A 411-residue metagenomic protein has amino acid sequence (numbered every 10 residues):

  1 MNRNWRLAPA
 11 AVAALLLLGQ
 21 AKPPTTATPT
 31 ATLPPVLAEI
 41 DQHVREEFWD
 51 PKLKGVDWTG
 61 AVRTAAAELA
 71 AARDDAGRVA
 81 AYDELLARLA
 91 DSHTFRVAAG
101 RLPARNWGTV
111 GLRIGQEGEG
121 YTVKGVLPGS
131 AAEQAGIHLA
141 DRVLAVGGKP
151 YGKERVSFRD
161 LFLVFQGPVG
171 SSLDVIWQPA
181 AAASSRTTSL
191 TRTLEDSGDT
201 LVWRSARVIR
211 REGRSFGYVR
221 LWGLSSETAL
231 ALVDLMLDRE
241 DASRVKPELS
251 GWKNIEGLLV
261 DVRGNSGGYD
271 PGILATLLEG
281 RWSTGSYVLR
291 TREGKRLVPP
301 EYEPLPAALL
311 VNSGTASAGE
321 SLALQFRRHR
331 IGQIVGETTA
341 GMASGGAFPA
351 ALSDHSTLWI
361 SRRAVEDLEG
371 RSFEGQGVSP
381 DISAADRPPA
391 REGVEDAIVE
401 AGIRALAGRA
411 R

Functional and structural regions predicted by a protein language model:
M1-P9: Bacterial N-terminal signal peptides that target proteins for export
L16-A31: Bacterial Sec-dependent signal peptides at the C-terminal "C-region" and cleavage site
P29-L53: Mature N-terminal segment immediately following signal peptide/propeptide cleavage in secreted/periplasmic
I40, L85, L112, A132 (+8 more regions): Terminal peptide-recognition signature
E47-W58, D74-R78, T94-R101, G257 (+3 more regions): Surface-exposed patches in mature extracellular/periplasmic domains of secreted proteins
K52-E119, G170-L173, A180-R207, I403-R411: Extended, small/polar residue-biased N-terminal targeting/export presequences and adjacent propeptide/linker tracts
P103-A145, K149-K153, R214, S226 (+1 more regions): PDZ/PDZ-like domain segments forming the peptide/carboxylate-binding groove, activating on the N-terminal beta-strands
R159, P168-S172, I176-S353, R391 (+1 more regions): Cleft-lining beta-strand/loop regions that shape enzyme active-site pockets
